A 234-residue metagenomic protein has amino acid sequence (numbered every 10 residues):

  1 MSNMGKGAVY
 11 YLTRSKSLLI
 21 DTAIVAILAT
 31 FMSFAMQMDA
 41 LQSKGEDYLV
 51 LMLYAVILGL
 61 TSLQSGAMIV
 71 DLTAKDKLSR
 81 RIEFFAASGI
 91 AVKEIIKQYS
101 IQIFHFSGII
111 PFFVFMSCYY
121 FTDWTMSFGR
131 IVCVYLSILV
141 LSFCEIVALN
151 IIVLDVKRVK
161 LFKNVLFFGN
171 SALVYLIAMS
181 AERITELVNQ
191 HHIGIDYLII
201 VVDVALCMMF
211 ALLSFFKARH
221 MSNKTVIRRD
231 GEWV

Functional and structural regions predicted by a protein language model:
M1-S79, Q98-V234: Hydrophobic alpha-helical transmembrane segments of membrane proteins
F84-V92: Short helix-to-coil transition segments within interhelical loops that connect adjacent transmembrane helices
